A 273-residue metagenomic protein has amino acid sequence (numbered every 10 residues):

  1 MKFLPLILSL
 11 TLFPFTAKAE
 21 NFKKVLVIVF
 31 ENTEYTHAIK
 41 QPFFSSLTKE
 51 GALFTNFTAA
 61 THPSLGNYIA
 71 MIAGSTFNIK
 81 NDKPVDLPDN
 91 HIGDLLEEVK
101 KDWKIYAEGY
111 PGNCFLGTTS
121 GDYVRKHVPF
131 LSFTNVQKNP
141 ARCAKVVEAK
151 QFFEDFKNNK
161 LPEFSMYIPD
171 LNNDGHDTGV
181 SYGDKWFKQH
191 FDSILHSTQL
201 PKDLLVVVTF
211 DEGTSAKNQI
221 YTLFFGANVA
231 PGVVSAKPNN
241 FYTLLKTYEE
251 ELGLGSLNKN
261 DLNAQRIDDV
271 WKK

Functional and structural regions predicted by a protein language model:
F3-P14: Sec-dependent N-terminal signal peptides
F15-A19: Sec/Tat signal peptide C-region and signal peptidase I cleavage site
E20-K273: Flexible, surface-exposed loop/gating regions in the mature catalytic domains of secreted/periplasmic hydrolases
